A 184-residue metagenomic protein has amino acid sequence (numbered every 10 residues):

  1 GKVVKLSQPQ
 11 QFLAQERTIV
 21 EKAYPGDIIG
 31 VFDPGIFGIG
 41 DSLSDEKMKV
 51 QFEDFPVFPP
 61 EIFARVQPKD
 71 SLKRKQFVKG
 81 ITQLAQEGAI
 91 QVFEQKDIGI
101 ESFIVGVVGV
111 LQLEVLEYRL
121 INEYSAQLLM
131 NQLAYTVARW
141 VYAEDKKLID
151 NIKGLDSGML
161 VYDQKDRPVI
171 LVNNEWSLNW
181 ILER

Functional and structural regions predicted by a protein language model:
G1-A64, V78-K79, Q86, D97-I98 (+5 more regions): Conserved nucleotide-binding/hydrolysis modules and their immediate coupling elements across P-loop/ASCE NTPase motors
K2, G40, E87-G88, Y118-L128: Secondary-structure transition/capping motifs at alpha-helix termini and the adjoining loop/turn into the next element
V66-R74: Short, surface-exposed ligand-recognition loops at beta-strand->loop->(often short) alpha-helix junctions that present
K69, G80, L84, L116-E123: Generic, well-ordered alpha-helical scaffold segments in large soluble proteins
G88-E94: A short linear hydrophobic-aromatic micro-motif
E94-L148, S157: Conserved structured catalytic cores and adjacent interaction surfaces of nucleotide-binding/hydrolyzing enzymes
